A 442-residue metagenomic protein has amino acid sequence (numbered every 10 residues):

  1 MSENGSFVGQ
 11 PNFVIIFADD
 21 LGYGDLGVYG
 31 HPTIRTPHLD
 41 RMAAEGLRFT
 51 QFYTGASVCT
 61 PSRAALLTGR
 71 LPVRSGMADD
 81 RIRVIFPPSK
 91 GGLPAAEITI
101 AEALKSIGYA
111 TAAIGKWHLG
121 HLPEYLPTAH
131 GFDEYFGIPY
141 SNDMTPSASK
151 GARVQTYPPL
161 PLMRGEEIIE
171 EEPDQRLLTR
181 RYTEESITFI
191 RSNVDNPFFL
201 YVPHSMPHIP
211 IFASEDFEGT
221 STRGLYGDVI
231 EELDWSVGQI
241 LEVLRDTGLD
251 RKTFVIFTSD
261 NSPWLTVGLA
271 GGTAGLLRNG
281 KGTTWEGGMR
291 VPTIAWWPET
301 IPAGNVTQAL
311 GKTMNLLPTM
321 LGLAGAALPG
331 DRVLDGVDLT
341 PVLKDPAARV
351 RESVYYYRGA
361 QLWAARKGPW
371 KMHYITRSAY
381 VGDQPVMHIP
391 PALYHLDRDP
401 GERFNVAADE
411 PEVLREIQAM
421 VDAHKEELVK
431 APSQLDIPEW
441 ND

Functional and structural regions predicted by a protein language model:
M1-A392, P400-D442: Formylglycine-dependent sulfatase
